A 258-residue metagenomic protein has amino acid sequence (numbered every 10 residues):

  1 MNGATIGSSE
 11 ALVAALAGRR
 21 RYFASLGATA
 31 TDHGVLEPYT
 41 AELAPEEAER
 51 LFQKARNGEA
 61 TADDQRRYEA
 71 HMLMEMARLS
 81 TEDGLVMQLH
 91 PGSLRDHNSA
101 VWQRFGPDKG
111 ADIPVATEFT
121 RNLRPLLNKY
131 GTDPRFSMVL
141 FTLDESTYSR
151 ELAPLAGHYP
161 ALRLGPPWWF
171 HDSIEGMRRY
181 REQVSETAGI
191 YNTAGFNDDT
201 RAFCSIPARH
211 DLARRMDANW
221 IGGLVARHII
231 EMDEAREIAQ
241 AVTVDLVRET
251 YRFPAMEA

Functional and structural regions predicted by a protein language model:
N2-S25, A70, R78-V86, A226 (+3 more regions): Extended recognition/assembly regions associated with phosphoester-bond processing machinery
R20-G27, L127-G131, P154-Y159, V184-G189: Acidic (Asp/Glu)-rich catalytic clusters
S25-T29, D83-L85, P134-S137, P160-R163 (+1 more regions): Short, well-ordered coil/turn segments that N-cap beta-strands
T29-T147: Divalent metal-binding pocket/active-site signature
A41-L43, H97-G106, Y148-A156, I174-R181 (+1 more regions): Histidine/acidic-residue-rich catalytic or RNA/ligand-binding cores of hydrolases and nuclease-related proteins
Q88-G92, V139-L143, L164-W168, I190-R209: Short acidic/histidine-rich active-site segments
D144-S146, L164-E182, E231-P254: C-terminal helical cap
I190-Y191, A208-A258: Mid-to-C-terminal alpha-helical segments outside catalytic/metal-binding sites
